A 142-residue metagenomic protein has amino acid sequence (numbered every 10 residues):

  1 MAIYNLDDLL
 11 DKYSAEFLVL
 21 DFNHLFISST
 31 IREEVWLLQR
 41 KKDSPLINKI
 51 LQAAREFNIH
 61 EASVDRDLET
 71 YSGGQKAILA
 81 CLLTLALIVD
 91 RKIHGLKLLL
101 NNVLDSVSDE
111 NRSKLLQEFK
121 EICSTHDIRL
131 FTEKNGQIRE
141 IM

Functional and structural regions predicted by a protein language model:
M1-R40, N135-M142: ABC ATPase nucleotide-binding domain signature region
I47-S63: Conserved ABC ATPase "signature" region
D67, G95-N111: Walker B catalytic motif
D67-Q75: Conserved ABC ATPase signature
G74-L99: GG-anchored amphipathic helix commonly corresponding to the ABC/SMC/Rad50 NBD signature/C-loop
H94-K97, T125-F131: Loop/turn-to-beta-strand initiation segments
N111-F119: Conserved hydrophobic alpha-helix in the ABC-type ATPase nucleotide-binding domain
K120-S124: Conserved ATPase "switch" residues in P-loop NTPase domains
